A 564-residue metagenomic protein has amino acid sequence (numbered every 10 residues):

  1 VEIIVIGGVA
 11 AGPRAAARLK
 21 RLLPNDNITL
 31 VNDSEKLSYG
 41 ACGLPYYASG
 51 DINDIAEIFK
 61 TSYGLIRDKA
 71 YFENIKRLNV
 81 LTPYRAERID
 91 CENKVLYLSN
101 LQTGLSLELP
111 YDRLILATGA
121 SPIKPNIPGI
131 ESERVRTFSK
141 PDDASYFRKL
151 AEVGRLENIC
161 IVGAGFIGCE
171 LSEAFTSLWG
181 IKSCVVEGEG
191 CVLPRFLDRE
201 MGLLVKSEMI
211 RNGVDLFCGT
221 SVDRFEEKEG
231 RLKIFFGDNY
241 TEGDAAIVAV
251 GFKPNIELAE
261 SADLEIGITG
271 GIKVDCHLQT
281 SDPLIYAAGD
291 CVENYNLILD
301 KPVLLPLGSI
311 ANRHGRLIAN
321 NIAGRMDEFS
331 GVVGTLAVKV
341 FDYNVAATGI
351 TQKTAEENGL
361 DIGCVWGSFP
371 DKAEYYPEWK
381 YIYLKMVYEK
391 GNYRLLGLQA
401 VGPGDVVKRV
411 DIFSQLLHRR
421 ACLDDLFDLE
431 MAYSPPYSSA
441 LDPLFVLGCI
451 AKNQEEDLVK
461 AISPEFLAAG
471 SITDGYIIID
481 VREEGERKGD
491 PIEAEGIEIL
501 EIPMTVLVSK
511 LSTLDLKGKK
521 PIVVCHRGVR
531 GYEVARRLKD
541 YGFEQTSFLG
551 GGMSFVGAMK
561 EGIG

Functional and structural regions predicted by a protein language model:
V1-E2, G8, C291-G404, S438-S439 (+1 more regions): Mid-to-C-terminal Rossmann-like scaffold of FAD/NAD(P)H-dependent oxidoreductases
E2-L81, I123, I159, A174-L197 (+4 more regions): Beta1-alpha1 glycine-rich phosphate/pyrophosphate-binding loop at the start of Rossmann-like nucleotide-binding domains
I6, L109-G119, T241-G251, G315 (+1 more regions): Short hydrophobic core segments
N25, T29, I75-K76, L81-Q102 (+2 more regions): A Rossmann-like FAD-binding core segment of flavoenzymes
R113-W179, D215, I268, V274-C276 (+2 more regions): Glycine-rich dinucleotide-binding loop and its adjacent helix/turn
E131-R155, K233, Y240-L317, I412 (+2 more regions): FAD-site-proximal beta/loop scaffold in flavoenzymes
N158-I159, F166-R224, P306-A311, D327-E328 (+3 more regions): Rossmann-like dinucleotide-binding cores of NAD(P)H-dependent redox enzymes
D424-P435, S439-G475, E484-I522, H526-G564: Rhodanese-like catalytic fold shared by cysteine-dependent sulfurtransferases and DSP/PTP-type phosphatases
